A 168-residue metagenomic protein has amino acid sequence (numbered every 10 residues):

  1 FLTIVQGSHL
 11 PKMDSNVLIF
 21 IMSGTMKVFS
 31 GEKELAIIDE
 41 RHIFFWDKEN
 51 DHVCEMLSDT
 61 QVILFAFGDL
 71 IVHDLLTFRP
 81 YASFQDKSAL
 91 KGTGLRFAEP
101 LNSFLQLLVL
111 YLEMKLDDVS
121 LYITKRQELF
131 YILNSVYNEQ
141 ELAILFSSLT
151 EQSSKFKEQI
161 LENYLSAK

Functional and structural regions predicted by a protein language model:
F1-K87: N-terminal regulatory/effector-sensing and dimerization cores that precede helix-turn-helix DNA-binding domains
I37, V119-I123: Alpha-helix N-cap/helix-initiation sites
T60, A167-K168: A broad, structural micro-motif
T60-L64, T93, F97, D118 (+1 more regions): Generic alpha-helical structural element
R79-F104: Aromatic/histidine-rich interaction motifs
A98-L110, Y122, R126-F130, N134 (+1 more regions): A short, Lys/Arg-enriched amphipathic alpha-helix from helix-turn-helix/homeodomain DNA-binding modules
E113, D117-V119: C-terminal effector modules of nucleic-acid-centric enzymes and ribosome-associated factors
Y137-N138: Short capping motifs at secondary-structure boundaries
